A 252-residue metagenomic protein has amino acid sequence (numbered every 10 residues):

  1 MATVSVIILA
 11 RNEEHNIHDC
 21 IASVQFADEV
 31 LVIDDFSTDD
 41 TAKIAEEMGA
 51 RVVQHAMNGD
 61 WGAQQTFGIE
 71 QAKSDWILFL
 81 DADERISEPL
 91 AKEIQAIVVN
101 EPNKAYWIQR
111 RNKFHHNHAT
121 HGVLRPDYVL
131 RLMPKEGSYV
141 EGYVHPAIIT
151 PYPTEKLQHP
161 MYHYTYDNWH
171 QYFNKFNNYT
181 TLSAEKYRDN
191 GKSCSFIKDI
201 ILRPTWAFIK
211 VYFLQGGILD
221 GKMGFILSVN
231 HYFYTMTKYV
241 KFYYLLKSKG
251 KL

Functional and structural regions predicted by a protein language model:
T3-S5: Cell-envelope/extracellular polymer assembly enzymes that use nucleotide-activated donors
I7-F26: Short, well-formed alpha-helical segments that are part of the catalytic scaffolds of diverse glycosyltransferases
N16-H18, D39-M48, P89-L90: Acidic helix N-cap motif at the loop->helix transition within catalytic regions of sugar-transfer enzymes
S23, D34-I44, M57, D81: A conserved acidic beta->alpha catalytic loop
F26, M48-G49, Y128, T150: Short, structured coil segments at secondary-structure junctions
A42-K73: Conserved donor nucleotide-binding strand/loop of the catalytic core
G62-I69, W76, S87-S248: Catalytic-site signature of metal-activated, phosphate-bearing donor transferases, centered on the GT-A/GT-A-like
